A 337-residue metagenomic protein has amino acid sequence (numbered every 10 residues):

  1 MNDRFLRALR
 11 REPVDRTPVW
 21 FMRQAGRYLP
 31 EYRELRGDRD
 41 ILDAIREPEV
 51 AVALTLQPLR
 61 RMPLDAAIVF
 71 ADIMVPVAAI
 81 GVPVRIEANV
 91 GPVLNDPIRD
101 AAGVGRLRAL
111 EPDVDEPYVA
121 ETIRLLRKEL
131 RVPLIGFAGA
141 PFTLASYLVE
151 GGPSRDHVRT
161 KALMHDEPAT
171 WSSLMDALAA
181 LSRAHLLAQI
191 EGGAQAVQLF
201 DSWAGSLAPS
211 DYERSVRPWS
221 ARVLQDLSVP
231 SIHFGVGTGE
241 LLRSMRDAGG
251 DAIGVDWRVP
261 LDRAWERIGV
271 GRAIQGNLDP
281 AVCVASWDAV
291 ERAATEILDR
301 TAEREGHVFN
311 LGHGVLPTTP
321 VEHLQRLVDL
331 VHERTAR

Functional and structural regions predicted by a protein language model:
M1-A88, R222, D299, V321-R337: N-terminal basic, low-complexity leaders that serve as flexible interaction/assembly modules and, when applicable, as
M1-D15, R36, R46, E111-D115 (+5 more regions): Metal- and O2-centered redox machinery and metal/ROS homeostasis
A8-Q24, L64-L94, V114-R155: Glycine-rich, aromatic-flanked loop segments that form ligand/cofactor-binding clefts across common enzyme folds
R33-E34, D38-V50, A102-R124, E129: Basic, amphipathic N-terminal segments that precede the first structured/catalytic domain
L35-D38, V84-L110, H157-A162: Glycine-/small-residue-rich beta-strand-loop submotif within the FAD-binding core of flavoenzymes
I68-R85, G105-P112, A138, A194-Y212 (+1 more regions): Glycine-rich, proline-tolerant flexible connector loops at the mouths of alpha/beta enzymes
Y118-R337: Active-site loop segments of alpha/beta catalytic cores
